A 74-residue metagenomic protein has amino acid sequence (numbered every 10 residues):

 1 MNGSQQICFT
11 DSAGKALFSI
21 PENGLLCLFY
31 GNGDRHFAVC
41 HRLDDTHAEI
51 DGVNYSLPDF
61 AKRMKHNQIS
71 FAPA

Functional and structural regions predicted by a protein language model:
M1, I7, G24-L26, A38 (+1 more regions): Generic low-polarity alpha-helical segments
M1-L17: Mixed-charge, Lys/Arg-rich low-complexity intrinsically disordered regions
I20-N54, P58-F60: Acidic, low-complexity, intrinsically disordered interaction modules
V53-A74: Intrinsically disordered, low-complexity, charged/polar segments
